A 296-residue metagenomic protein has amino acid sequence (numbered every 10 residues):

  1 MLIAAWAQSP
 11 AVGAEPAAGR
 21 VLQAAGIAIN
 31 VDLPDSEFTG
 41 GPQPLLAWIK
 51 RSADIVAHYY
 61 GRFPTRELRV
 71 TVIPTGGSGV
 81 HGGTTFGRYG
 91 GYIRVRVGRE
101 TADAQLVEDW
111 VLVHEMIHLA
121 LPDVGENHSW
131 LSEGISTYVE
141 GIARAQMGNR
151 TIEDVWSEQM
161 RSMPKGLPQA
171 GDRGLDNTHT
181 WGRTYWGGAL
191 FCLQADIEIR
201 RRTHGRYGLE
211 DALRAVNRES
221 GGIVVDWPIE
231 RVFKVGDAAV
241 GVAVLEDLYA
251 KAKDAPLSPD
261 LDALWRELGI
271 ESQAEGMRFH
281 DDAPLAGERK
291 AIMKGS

Functional and structural regions predicted by a protein language model:
M1-A5: Bacterial N-terminal signal peptides
A7-A14: Boundary at the C-terminal end of the N-terminal hydrophobic targeting segment
V12, G222-S296: Beta/coil-rich, acidic/histidine-enriched accessory regions frequently appended to metallopeptidases
A18-V124, H128: Juxtacatalytic substrate-recognition/specificity segment
T39-R51, A102-V107, E126, W130 (+5 more regions): Soluble non-cytosolic domains of exported or imported proteins
D54-R62, H118-L121, G141-G148, D196-H204 (+4 more regions): Sec-exported extracytoplasmic/periplasmic mature domains
Y59-V72, D123-S129, M147-V155, R206-A212 (+1 more regions): Surface-exposed patches in mature extracellular/periplasmic domains of secreted proteins
L106, G125-D196, R201-T203, L209 (+1 more regions): Acidic/His/Gly-enriched intrinsically disordered linker/tail segments that often contain short helix/coil "MoRF-like"
